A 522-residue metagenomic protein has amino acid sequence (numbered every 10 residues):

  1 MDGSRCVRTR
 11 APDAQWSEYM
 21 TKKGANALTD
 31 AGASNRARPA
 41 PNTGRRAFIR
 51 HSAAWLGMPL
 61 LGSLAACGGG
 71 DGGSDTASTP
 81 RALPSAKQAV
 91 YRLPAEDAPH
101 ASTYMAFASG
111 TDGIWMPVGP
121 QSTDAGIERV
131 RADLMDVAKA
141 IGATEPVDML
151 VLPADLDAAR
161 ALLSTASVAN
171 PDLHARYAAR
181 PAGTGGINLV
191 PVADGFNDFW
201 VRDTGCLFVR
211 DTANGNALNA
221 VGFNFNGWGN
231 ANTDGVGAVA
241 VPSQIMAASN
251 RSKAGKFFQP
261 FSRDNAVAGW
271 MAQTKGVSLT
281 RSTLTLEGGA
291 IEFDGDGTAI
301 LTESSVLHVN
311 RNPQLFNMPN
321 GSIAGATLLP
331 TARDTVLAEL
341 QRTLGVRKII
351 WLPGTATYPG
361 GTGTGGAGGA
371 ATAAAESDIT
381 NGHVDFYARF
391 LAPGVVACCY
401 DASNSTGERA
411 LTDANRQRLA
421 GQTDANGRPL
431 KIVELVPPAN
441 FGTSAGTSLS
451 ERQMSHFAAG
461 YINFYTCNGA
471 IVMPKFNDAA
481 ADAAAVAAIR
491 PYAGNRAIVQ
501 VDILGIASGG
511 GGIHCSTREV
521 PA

Functional and structural regions predicted by a protein language model:
M1, A11-A14, T43, R50 (+4 more regions): Alpha-helical structural elements
M1-A47, A54-C67: N-terminal secretory signal peptides
R10, A37-P39, G57, S78 (+3 more regions): Selective for proline/serine-rich intrinsically disordered segments in cytosolic/nuclear regulatory regions
R10-Q15, K23, R50-P59, S78 (+4 more regions): N-terminal functional modules and adjacent low-complexity/disordered segments of proteins
P41-G44, S63-A95: C-terminal segment of N-terminal export signals and the immediately downstream linker at the start of the mature
P80-A522: The feature marks the mature, well-folded catalytic cores of soluble enzymes
